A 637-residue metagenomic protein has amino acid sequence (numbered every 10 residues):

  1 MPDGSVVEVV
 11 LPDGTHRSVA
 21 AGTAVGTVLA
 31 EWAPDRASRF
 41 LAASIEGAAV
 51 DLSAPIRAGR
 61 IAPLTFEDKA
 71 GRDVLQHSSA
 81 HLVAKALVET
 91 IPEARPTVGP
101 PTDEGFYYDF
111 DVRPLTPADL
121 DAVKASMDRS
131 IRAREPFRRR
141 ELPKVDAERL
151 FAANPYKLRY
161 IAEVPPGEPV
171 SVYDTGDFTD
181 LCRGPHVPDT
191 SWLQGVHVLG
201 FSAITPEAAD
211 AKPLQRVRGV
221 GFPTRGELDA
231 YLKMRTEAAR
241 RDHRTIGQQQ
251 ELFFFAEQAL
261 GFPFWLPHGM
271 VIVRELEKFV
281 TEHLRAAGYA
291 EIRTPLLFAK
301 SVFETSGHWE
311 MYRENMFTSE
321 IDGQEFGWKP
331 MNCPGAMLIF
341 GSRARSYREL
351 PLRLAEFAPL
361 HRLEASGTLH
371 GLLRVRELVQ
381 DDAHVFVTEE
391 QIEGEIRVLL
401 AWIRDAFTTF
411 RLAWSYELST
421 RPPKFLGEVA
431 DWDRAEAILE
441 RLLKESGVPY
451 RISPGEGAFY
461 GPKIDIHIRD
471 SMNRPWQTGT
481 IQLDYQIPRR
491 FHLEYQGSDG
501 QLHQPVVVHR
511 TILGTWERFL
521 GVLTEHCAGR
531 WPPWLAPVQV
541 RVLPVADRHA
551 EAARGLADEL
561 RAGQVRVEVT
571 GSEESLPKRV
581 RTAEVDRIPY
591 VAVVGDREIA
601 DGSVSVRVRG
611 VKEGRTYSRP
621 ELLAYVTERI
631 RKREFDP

Functional and structural regions predicted by a protein language model:
M1-T97, D103, D109-P637: NTP/phosphate- and nucleic-acid-binding module
